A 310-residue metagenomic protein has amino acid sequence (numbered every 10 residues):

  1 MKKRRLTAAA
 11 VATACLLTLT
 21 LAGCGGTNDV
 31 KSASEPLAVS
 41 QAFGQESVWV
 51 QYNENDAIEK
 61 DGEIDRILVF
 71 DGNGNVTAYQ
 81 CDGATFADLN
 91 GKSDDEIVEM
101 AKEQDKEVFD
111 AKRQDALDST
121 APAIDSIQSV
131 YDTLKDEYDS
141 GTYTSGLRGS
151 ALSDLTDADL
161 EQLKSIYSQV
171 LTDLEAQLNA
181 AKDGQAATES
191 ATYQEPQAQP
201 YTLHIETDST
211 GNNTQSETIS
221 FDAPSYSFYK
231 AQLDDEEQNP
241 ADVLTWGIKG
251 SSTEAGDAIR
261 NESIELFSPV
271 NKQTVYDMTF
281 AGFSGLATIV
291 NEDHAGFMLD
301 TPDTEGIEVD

Functional and structural regions predicted by a protein language model:
K2-V11: Bacterial N-terminal signal peptides that target proteins for export
L6-T7, C24, A116-D118: Short amphipathic alpha-helical "recognition" segments used for binding
T18-G23: C-terminal motif of bacterial Sec signal peptides marking the signal peptidase cleavage site
N28-D310: Mature, Sec-exported extracytoplasmic domains of Gram-positive
